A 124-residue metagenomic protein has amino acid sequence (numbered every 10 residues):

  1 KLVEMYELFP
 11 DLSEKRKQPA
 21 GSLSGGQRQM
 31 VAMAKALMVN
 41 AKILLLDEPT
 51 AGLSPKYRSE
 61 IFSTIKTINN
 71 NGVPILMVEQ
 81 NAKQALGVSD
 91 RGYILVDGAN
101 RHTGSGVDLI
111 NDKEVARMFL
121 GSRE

Functional and structural regions predicted by a protein language model:
P19-L23: Conserved ABC ATPase signature
M33: Hydrophobic anchor residue at the start of the ABC signature
A36-L37: ABC ATPase C-loop
N40: Conserved catalytic motifs of ABC-family nucleotide-binding domains
L44-E48: Catalytic Walker B motif of ABC-type/P-loop ATPase nucleotide-binding domains
R58-N71: Helical segment within the ABC ATPase nucleotide-binding domain
R91, T103: Short, glycine/charged-rich "phosphate-handling" switch motifs in NTP-dependent and phosphotransfer domains
